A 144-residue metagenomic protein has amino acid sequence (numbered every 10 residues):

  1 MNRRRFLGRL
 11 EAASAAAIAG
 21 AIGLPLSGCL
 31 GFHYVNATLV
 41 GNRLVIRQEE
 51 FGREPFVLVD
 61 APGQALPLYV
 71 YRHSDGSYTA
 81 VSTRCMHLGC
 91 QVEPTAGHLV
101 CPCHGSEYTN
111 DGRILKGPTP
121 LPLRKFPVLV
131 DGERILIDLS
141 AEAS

Functional and structural regions predicted by a protein language model:
M1-A21, P25: N-terminal secretory signal peptides and thylakoid transit peptides that target proteins across membranes
R4, T83, N110: Short alpha-helical basic/polar micro-motif
S14-I18, E93, P120: Short amphipathic alpha-helical segments with coiled-coil-like heptad repeat character
A19-I22, L39, L44, C101 (+2 more regions): Preference for short coil/turn "hinge" residues that link or interrupt alpha-helices
G28-T95, P122-S144: N-terminal pre-ligand scaffold of iron-sulfur
G89-K116: Structured, soluble extracytoplasmic/luminal domains of envelope-associated proteins
E107-Y108, R113-P120, R124, V130-G132: Exported/periplasmic cell-wall-interacting domains
